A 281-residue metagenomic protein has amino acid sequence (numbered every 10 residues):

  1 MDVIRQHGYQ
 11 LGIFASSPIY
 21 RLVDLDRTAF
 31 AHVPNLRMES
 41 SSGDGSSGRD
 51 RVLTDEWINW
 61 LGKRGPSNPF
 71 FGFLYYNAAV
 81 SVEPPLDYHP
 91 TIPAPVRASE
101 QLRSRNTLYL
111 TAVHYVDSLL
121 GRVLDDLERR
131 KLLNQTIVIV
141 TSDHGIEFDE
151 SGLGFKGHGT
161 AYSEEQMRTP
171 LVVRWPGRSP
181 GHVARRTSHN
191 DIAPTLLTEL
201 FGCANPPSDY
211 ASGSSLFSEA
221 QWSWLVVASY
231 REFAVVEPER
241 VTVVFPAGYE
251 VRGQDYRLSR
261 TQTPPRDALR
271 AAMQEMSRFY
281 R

Functional and structural regions predicted by a protein language model:
M1-V96, G213: Active-site-proximal alpha/beta segments of enzymes that process anionic O-linked groups
D2, I19, D125-K131, V173-R281: Membrane-interface soluble catalytic domains
I4, L74, L120, V138 (+4 more regions): Structural scaffold positions in well-ordered secondary structure
I13-A15, F70-A78, L110, I137-S142 (+3 more regions): Short beta-strand segments
I19-D26, S41, A79-L86, I146-E150 (+4 more regions): Short catalytic/ligand-binding loop motif for oxyanion handling, primarily in non-cytosolic enzymes, centered on
G48, R103-V116, G159-M167, R178-P194 (+1 more regions): A short beta-strand-to-alpha-helix junction
T54-R64, A94-T136: A long, amphipathic alpha-helix that forms part of the scaffold/cap immediately adjacent to metal-dependent active
L132-G177: Histidine-centered active-site microenvironments of extracellular/periplasmic hydrolases and transferases
